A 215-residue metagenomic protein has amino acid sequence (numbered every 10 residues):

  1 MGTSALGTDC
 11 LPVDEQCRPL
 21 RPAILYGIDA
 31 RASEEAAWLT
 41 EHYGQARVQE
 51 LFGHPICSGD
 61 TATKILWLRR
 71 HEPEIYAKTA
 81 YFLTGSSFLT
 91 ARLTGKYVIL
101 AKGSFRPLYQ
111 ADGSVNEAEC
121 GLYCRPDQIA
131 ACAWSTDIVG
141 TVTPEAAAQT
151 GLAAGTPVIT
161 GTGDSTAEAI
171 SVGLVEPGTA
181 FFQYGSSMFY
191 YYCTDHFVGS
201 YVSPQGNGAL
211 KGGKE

Functional and structural regions predicted by a protein language model:
M1, D29, L68: Residue-level signal for inorganic ion chemistry
A5-G7: Short, small/polar residue-rich loop motifs at catalytic or cofactor-binding pockets
D9-L39, K78-T79, L83-N116, T156-E215: Glycine-rich phosphate-binding loop of actin/hexokinase-like ATP-binding domains
V13, Q49-G163: Gly/Ser/Thr-rich active-site cleft segment
